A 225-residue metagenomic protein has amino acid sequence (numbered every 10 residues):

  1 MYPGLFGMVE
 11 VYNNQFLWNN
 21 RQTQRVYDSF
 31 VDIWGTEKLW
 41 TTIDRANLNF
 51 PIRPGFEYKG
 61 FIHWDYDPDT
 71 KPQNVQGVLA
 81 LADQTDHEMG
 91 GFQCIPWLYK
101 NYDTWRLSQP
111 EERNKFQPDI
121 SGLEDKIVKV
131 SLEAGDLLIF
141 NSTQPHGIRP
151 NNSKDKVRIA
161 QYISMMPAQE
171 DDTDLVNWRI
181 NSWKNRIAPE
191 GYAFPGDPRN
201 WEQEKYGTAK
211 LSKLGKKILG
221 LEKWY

Functional and structural regions predicted by a protein language model:
M1-D69: Non-heme Fe(II)-dependent double-stranded beta-helix
P3, E57-H63, E111-E124, D155-V157 (+1 more regions): Short, surface-exposed loop/helix-turn segments at secondary-structure junctions that function as lids/hinges flanking
G35, I62-N74, D125-K126, L132-A134 (+1 more regions): A short beta-loop-beta micro-motif enriched in histidine and acidic residues
I43, P72-V78, M89, I127-K129 (+2 more regions): Extracellular structured ligand-interaction cores
R45, F50, W64-Y66, V75 (+2 more regions): Short, structured patches in soluble enzyme cores that scaffold and shape functional sites
D67-H87, S131-A134, I139, S164-A168: Short, conserved beta-strand element in jelly-roll/cupin
Q84-G147: Double-stranded beta-helix
Q144-Y225: Non-heme Fe(II)/2-oxoglutarate
